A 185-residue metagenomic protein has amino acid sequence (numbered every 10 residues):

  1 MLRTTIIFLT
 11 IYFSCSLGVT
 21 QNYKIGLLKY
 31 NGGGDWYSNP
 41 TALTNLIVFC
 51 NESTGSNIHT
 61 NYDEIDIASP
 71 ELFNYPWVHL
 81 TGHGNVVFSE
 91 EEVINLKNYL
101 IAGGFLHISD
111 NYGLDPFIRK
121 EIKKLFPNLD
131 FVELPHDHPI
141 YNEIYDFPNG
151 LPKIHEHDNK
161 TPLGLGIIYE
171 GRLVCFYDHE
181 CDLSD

Functional and structural regions predicted by a protein language model:
T4-S16: Sec-dependent N-terminal signal peptides
G18-W77, H83-G84, D182-D185: Aromatic-Pro/Gly-enriched surface loop or interdomain linker that acts as a lid/target-recognition segment
Q21-K24, K29-G33, T41-A42, D115-D185: An acidic, glycine-rich "communication" segment
I25, W77-P116: Short alpha-beta junction capping motif
T41-N45, F49, E91, N95 (+1 more regions): Extracytoplasmic/secreted proteins, especially bacterial periplasmic and envelope-associated proteins
F49-N57, P70, T81, N98-A102 (+1 more regions): Structured segments of extracytoplasmic/periplasmic soluble domains in secreted or envelope-associated proteins
N57-E64, I108-N111, L129-P135: Surface-exposed patches in mature extracellular/periplasmic domains of secreted proteins
T60-A68, G84, S89-N95, N159-L163: Alpha-helical scaffolding within the catalytic cores of extracellular/periplasmic polymer-degrading hydrolases
